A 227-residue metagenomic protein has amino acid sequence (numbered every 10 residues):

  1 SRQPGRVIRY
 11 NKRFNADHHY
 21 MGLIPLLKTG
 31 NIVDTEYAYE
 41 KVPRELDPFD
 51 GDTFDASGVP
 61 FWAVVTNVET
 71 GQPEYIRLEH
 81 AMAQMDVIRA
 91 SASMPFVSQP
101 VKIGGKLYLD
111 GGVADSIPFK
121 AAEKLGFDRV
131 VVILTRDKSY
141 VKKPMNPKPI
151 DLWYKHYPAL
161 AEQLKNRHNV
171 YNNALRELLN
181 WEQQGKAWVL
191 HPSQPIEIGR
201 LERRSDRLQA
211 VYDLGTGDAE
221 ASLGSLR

Functional and structural regions predicted by a protein language model:
S1-E45, R77, M82-A90, L134 (+1 more regions): Patatin-like phospholipase
A16-P25, T66-G71, A159: Acidic/polar active-site rim loop that often engages polyanionic ligands
P25-V33, Q72-I76, K106-L109, E162-K165: Flexible, glycine/proline-enriched loop segments at strand-loop-helix junctions that form or flank small-ligand binding
V33-A56, N169-E177, V189-Q194: C-terminal domain-closing interface element
P48, D115-S116, L175, S205: Structural motif corresponding to alpha-helix initiation and N-cap regions
D55-I133, K138-I150: Active-site gating loop/helix substructures
M145-R167: Acidic, Ser/Thr-rich peripheral helices and adjacent loops at domain boundaries
A174-R227: C-terminal helical/tail subdomains of lipid-metabolizing enzymes
